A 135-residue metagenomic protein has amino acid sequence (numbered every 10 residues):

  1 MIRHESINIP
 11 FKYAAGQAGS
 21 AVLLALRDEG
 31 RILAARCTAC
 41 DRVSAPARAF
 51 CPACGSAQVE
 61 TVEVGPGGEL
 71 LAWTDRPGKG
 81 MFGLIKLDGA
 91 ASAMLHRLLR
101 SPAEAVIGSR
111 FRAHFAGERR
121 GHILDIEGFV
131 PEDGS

Functional and structural regions predicted by a protein language model:
M1-I32, F129-S135: A broadly conserved sequence feature marking short terminus-proximal activation segments in nucleic acid-centric
R31-A34, D41, R48: Residues immediately within or flanking Cys/His clusters that coordinate Zn2+ in small zinc-binding modules
R36-A39, P52-S56: Short, cysteine/histidine-rich loop/knuckle motifs that typically chelate Zn2+
A45, S56-E60: Short functional micro-motifs and their immediate structural scaffolds
F82-G89, L95, E127-F129: Short, acidic/hydrophobic/Gly-rich beta-strand patch recurrent on exposed beta strands that often constitutes part
A91-A103: Beta-strand/loop nucleic-acid-binding surfaces
R100-A113: Short nucleic-acid-contacting surface segments enriched for D/E, G, S/T with interspersed K/R
A116-S135: OB-fold/S1-family single-stranded nucleic acid-binding modules
